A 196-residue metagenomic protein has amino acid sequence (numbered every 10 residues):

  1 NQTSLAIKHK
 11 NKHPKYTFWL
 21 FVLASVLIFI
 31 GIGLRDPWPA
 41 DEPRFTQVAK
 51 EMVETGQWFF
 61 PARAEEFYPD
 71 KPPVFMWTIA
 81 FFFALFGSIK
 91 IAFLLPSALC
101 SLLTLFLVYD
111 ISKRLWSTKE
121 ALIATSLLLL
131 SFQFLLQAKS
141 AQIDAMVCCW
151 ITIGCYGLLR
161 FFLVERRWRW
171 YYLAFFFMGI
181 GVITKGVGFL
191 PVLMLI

Functional and structural regions predicted by a protein language model:
N1-I196: Membrane-integral, polyisoprenol-dependent glycosyltransferases of the GT-C/oligosaccharyltransferase superfamily
